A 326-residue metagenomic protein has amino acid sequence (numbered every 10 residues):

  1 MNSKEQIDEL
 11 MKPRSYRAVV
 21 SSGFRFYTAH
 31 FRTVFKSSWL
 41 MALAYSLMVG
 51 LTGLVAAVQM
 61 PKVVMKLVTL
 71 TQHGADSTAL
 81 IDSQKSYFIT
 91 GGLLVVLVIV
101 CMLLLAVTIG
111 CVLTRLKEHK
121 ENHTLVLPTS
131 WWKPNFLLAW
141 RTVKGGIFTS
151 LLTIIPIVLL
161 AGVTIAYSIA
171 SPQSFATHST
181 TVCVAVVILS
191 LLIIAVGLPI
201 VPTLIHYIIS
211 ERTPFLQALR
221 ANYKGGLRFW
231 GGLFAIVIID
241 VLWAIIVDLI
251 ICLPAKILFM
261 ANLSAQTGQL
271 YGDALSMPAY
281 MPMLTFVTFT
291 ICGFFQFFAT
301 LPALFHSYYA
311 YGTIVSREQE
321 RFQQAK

Functional and structural regions predicted by a protein language model:
N2-M11, Q59-L80, Q84, L105 (+4 more regions): Juxtamembrane transition segments at transmembrane-helix termini in multipass membrane proteins
K12-L47, V126-P156, A195-D248: Interfacial aromatic "cap" segments that immediately flank transmembrane helices in multipass membrane proteins
R25-T28, A79-Q84, W131-F136, F175-S179 (+2 more regions): Helix-boundary and loop/linker segments of multi-pass membrane transporters
S46-V58: Alpha-helical transmembrane segments of multi-pass membrane proteins
A56-G91, S150-V186, G268-G272: Long, highly hydrophobic alpha-helical transmembrane signal-anchor segments
A79-V95, A106, G110-L113, T129-G145 (+1 more regions): A conserved helix-loop-strand patch within extracytoplasmic ligand-binding domains of the periplasmic binding
Y87-L104, T181-G197, C292: Alpha-helical transmembrane segments
K117-K120, F136-I193, H206, S210-P214: Alpha-helical transmembrane segments of multi-pass integral membrane proteins, characterized by long hydrophobic
